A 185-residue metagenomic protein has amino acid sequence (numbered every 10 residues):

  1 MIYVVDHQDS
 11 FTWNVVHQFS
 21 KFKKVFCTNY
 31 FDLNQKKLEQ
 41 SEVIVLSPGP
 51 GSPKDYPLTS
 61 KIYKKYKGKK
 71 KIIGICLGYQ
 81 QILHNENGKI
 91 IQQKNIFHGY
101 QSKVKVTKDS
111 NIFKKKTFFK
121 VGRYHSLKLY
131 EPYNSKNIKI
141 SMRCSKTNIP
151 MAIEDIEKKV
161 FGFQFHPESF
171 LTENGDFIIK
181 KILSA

Functional and structural regions predicted by a protein language model:
I2-K21: Short, charged N-terminal beta->alpha structural module
F11, G51-P53, F170: Active-site beta-alpha loop architecture of Rossmann-like, nucleotide-cofactor-dependent enzymes
S20-K36: A short, well-structured beta->alpha microelement
D32-S41, Y133-K136: Short amphipathic alpha-helix with an adjacent loop that forms part of the alpha/beta core around
V43-I112, K120, I179: Cysteine-nucleophile active-site neighborhood
S110-E157: Catalytic beta-strand/loop cores that center a nucleophilic Ser/Cys/Thr and support acyl-enzyme chemistry
P167-A185: Acyltransferase
